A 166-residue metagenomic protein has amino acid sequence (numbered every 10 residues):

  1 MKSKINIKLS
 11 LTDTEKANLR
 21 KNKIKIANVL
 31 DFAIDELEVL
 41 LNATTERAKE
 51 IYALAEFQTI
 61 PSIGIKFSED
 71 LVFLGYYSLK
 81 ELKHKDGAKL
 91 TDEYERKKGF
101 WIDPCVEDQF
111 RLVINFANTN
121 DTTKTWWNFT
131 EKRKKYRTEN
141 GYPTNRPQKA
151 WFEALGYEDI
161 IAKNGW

Functional and structural regions predicted by a protein language model:
M1-W166: C-terminal extensions
